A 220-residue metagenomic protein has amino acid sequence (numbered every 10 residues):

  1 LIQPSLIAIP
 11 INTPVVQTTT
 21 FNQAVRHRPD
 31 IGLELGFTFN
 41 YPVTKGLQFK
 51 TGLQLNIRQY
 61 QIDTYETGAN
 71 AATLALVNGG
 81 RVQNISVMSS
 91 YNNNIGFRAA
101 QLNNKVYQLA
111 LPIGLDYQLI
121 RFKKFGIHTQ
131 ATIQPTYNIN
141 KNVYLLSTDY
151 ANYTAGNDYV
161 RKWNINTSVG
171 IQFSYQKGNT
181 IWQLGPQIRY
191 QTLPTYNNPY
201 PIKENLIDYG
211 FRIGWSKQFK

Functional and structural regions predicted by a protein language model:
L1-A8: Low-complexity, Pro/Ser/Thr
I9-R28, Q61-V106, N138-K162, N197-E204: Extracellular/periplasm-exposed beta-strand and loop segments of Gram-negative cell-envelope proteins, dominated by
I11-N12, T18-N56: A structural/positional concept
L35-V43, L53-I57, L111-Y117, A131-P135 (+3 more regions): Residues on the lipid-exposed face of transmembrane beta-strands in outer-membrane beta-barrel proteins
K45, Y91-N93, Q218-K220: Extracellular low-complexity Ser/Thr/Asn/Gly-rich intrinsically disordered segments
K45-F49, K105-L109, K123-T129, W163-I165 (+2 more regions): Outer-envelope beta-barrel architecture signal
V87-M88, T136-N197, P201-K220: Outer membrane beta-barrel transmembrane domains
Q101-L119, H128-Q130, Q134-I139, N164-N166: Structural signature of Gram-negative outer-membrane beta-barrels, strongest in the C-terminal barrel of TonB-dependent
